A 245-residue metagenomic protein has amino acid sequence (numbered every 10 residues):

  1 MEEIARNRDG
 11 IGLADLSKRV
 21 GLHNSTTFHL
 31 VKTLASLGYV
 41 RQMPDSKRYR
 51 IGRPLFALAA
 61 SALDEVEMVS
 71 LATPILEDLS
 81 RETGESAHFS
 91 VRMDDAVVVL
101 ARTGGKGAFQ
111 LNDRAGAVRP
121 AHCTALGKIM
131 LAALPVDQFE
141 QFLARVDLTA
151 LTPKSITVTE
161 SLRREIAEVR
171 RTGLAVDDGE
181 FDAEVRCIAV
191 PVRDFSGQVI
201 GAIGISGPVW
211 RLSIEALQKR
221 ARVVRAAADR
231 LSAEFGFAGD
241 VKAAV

Functional and structural regions predicted by a protein language model:
M1-S70, R230-F237: N-terminal helix-turn-helix
A5, G127, L131, P135 (+2 more regions): Short amphipathic alpha-helical signal-transduction/dimerization elements
D45-V146: Amphipathic alpha-helical effector-binding/dimerization core of metabolite-sensing transcriptional regulators
Q141, V146-D147, A228-V245: Cysteine/selenocysteine-centered motifs that mediate thiol-based redox chemistry or coordinate metal-sulfur cofactors
V158-A228, V245: Extended hydrophobic
